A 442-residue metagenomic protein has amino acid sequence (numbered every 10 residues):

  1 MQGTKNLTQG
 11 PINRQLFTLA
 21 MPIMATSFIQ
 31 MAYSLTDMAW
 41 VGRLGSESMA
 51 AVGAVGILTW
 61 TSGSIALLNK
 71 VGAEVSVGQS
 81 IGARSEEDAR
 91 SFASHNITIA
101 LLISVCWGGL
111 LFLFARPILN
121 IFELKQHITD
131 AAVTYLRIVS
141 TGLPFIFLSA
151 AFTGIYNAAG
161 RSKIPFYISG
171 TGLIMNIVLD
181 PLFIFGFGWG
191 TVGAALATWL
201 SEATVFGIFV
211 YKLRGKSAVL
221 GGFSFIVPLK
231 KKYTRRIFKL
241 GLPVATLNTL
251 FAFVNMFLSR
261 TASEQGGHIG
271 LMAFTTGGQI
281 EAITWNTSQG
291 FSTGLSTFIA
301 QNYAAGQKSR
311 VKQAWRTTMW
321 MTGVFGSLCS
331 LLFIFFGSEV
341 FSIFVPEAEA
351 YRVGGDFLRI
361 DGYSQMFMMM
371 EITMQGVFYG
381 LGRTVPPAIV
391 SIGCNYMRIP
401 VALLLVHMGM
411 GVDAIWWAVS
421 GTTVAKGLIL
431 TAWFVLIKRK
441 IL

Functional and structural regions predicted by a protein language model:
M1-I23, V77-P144, G186-L242, I299-S364 (+1 more regions): Short alpha-helical transmembrane segments in multi-pass integral membrane proteins
T18-D37, I138, S149, G172 (+5 more regions): Transmembrane helical elements of multi-pass membrane transporters/channels
F28, A32-A50, L119-Q126, L182-W189 (+5 more regions): Helix-terminus/linker motif at the lipid-water interface of multi-pass membrane proteins
I29, Y33, S62, A66 (+13 more regions): Residue-level hotspots within pore-lining transmembrane alpha-helices of multi-pass secondary transporters
S46-I57, L136, A195, H268-I283 (+2 more regions): Small-residue hotspots at the loop-to-helix junctions and early N-terminal turns of transmembrane alpha-helices
M49-G109, I146-P165, A273-L331, F335-F336 (+1 more regions): Small-residue-rich hydrophobic transmembrane alpha-helices
T61-S64, N176-P181, F206-V210, A282-N286 (+3 more regions): Hydrophobic transmembrane alpha-helices of multi-pass small-molecule transporters
K70, E74, I138-N157, P165-L173 (+5 more regions): Short runs within selected transmembrane alpha-helices of multi-pass transporters and secretion channels
